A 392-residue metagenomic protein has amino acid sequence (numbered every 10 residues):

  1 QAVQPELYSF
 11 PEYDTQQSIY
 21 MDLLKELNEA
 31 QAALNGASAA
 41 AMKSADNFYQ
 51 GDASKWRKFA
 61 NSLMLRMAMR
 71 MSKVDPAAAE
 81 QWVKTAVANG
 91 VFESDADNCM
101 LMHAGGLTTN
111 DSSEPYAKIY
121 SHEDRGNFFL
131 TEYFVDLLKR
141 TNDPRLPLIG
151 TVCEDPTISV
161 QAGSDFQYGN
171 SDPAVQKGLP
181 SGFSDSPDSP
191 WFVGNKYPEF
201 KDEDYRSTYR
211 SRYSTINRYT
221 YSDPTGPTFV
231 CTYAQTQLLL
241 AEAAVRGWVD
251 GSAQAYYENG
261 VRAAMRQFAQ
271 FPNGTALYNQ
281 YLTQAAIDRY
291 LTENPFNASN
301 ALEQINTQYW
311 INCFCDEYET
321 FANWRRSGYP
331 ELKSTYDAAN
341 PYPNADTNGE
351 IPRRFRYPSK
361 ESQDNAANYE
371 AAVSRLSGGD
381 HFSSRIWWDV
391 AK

Functional and structural regions predicted by a protein language model:
Q1-Q267, P272, A298-N300: Structured, solvent-exposed acidic/aromatic patches
R262-K392: C-terminal functional modules
